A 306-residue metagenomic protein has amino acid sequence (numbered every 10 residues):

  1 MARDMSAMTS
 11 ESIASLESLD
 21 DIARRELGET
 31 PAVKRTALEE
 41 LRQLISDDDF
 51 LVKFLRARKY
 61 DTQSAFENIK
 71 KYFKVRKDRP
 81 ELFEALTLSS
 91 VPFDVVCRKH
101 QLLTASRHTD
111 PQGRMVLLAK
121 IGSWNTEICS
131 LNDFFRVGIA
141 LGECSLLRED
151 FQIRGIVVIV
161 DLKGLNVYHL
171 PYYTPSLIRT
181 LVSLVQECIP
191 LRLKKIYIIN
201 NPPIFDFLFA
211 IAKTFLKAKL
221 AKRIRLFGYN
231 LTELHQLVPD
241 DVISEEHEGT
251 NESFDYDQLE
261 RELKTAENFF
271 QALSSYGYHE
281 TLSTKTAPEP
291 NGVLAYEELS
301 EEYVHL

Functional and structural regions predicted by a protein language model:
M1-L306: Basic, amphipathic alpha-helical/coil surface patches used to engage anionic, phosphate-bearing ligands and membranes
